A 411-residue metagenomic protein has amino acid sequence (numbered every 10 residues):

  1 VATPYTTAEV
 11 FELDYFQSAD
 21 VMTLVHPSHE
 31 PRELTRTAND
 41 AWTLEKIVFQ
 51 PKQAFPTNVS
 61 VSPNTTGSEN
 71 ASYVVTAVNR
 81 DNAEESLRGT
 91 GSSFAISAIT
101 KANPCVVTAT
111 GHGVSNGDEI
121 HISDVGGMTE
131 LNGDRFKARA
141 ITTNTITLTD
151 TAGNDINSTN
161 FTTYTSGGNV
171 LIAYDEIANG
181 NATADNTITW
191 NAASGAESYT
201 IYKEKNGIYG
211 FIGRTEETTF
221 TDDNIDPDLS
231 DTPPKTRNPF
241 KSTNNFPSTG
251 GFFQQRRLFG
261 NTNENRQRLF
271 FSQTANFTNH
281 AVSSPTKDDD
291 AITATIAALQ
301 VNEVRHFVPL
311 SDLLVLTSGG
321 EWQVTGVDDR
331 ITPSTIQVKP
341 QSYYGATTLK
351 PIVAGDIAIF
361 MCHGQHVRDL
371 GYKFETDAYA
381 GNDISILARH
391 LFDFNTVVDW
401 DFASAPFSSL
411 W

Functional and structural regions predicted by a protein language model:
V1-A8, T37-T57, I172-A178, R214 (+4 more regions): Trp- and S/T/G-rich repeat-edge/linker motifs of beta-rich repeat architectures
V1-L13, H26-P27, G91-N244: Small/polar beta-strand repeat architecture
V1-T23, N82-E85, G111, S115-V125 (+6 more regions): N-terminal assembly/attachment segments of tailed bacteriophage virion structural proteins
V10-Y15, G250, R256, E264 (+1 more regions): Beta-sheet-dominated scaffold domains
H26-V48, N144-G153, I208-T218, N265-S272 (+1 more regions): Short, surface-exposed terminal/edge motifs of secreted or surface/virion proteins that either
V48-N70, N79-S93, L171-G195: Pro/Thr/Ser/Gly-rich low-complexity, intrinsically disordered linker/stalk tracts
L87-T90, T165-G168, P406-W411: Short, intrinsically disordered, charge-balanced linker/junction segments flanking boundaries in proteins
